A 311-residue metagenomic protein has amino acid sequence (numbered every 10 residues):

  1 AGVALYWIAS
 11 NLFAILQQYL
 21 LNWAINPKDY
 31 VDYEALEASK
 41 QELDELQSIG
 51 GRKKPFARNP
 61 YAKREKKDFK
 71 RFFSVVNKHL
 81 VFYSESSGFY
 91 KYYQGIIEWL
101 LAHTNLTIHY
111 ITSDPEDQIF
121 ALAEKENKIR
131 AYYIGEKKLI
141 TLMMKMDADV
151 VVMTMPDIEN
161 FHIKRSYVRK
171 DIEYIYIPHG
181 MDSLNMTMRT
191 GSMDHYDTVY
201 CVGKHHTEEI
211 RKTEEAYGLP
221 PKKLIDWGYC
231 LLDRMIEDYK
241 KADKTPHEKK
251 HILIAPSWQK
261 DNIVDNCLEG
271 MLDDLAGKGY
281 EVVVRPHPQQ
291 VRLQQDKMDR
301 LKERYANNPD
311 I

Functional and structural regions predicted by a protein language model:
A1-A62: Helix-loop-helix
L12, R64-S87: Nucleotide-activated donor-dependent transferases that construct or modify glycoconjugates
R52-D68, S192-V264, P288-V291: A nucleotide-sugar donor-handling region in carbohydrate enzymes
L80-E85, S257, Q289, I311: Glycine-rich phosphate-binding "P-loop"
V81-I236: Active-site and donor-binding regions of nucleotide-sugar-utilizing enzymes
G88-L106, C230-K302: Conserved catalytic-core segment of nucleotide-activated headgroup transferases in glycan assembly
T104, Y217-P220, K278, E303-D310: Short helix-capping segments at alpha-helix termini
E126-K128, M298-I311: Nucleotide-activated donor-binding/catalytic signature segment of Leloir-type glycosyltransferases, i.e., the conserved
